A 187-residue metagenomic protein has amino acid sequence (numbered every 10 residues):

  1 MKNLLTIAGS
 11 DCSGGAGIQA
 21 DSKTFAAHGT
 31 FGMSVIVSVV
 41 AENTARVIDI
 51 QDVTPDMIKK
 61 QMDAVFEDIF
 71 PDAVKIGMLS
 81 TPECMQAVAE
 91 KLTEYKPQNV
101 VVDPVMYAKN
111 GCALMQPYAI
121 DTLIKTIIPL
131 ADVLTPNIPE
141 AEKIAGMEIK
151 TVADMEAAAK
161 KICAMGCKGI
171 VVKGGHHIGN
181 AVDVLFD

Functional and structural regions predicted by a protein language model:
K2-T6, A26-K109: Conserved N-terminal subdomain of the carbohydrate kinase-like
I7-A26: Glycine/serine-rich anion-binding loops at beta->alpha junctions that coordinate negatively charged ligand groups
I7-S10, V105-N110, A141-M147: Short, basic, glycine/proline-bearing loop/turn elements
S22-K23, Q86, K125, K160: Alpha-helical segments flanking ligand/cofactor-binding loops in enzyme cores
R46-V53, C112-P117, G146-K150: Short glycine-enriched, charge-decorated loop/helix-capping segments at active-site entrances that position
P97-V101, C112-A113, D121-T126: Glycine-rich phosphate-binding loop and adjoining helix at the ATP-binding site of ATP-dependent phosphoryl-transfer
P117-D187: Conserved phosphate/ATP/ADP-binding segment of small-molecule kinases
